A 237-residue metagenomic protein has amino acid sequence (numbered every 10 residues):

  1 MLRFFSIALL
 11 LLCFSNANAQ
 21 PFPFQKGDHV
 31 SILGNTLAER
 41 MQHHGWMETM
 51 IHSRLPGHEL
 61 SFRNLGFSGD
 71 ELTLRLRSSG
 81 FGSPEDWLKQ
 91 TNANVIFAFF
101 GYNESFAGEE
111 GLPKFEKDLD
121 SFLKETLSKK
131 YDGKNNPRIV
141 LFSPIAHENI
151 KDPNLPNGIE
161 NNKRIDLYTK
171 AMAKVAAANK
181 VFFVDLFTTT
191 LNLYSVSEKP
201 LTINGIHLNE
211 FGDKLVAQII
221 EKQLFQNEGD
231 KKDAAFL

Functional and structural regions predicted by a protein language model:
F4-C13: Sec-dependent N-terminal signal peptides
L12-S15, I51: Structural signature of transmembrane alpha-helix termini at the membrane-water interface
A17-P21: Boundary at the C-terminal end of the N-terminal hydrophobic targeting segment
F24, G45-R63, D70-L237: Alpha-helical cap/lid subdomain in secreted, periplasmic, or secretory-pathway luminal O-acyl-processing enzymes
H29-Q42, S68-T73: Catalytic nucleophile-elbow at a beta strand-turn-alpha helix junction centered on a G-D-S/GDSL motif, marking
